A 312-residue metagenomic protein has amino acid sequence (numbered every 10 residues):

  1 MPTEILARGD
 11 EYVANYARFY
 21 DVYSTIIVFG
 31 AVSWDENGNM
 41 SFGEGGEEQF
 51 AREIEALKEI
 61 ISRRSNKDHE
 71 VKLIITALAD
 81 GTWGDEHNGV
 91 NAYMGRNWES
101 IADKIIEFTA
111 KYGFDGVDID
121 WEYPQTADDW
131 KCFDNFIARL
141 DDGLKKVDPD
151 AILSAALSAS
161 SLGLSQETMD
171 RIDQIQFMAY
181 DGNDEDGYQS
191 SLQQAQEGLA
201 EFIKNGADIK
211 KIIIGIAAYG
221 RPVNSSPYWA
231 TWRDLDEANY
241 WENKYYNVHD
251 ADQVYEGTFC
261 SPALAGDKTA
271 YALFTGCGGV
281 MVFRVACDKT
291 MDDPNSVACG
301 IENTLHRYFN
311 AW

Functional and structural regions predicted by a protein language model:
M1-I105, Y188-Q193, G300: Glycan-recognition patch characteristic of GH18 chitinases/ENGases and related GlcNAc/peptidoglycan-binding proteins
T3, S24, K67-L73, G113-D115 (+4 more regions): Short, well-ordered coil/turn segments that N-cap beta-strands
L6, E36-R52, E122-N243: Substrate-binding surface in catalytic domains of secreted glycosidases
R8-V22, Y93-K111, S158-E167, F259-L273: Short, acidic/polar
I26, I119, I175, I214 (+2 more regions): Conserved, mostly hydrophobic/aromatic
E47-I61, A102-T109, D134-D141, L192-I203 (+3 more regions): Generic structural signal for well-ordered alpha-helices, preferentially at hydrophobic/aromatic core positions
A102-K131, F177-D181, G278-M281: Active-site groove signature of glycoside hydrolases
D208-T275, M291-W312: Glycan-binding loop/region signatures in secreted carbohydrate-active enzymes
